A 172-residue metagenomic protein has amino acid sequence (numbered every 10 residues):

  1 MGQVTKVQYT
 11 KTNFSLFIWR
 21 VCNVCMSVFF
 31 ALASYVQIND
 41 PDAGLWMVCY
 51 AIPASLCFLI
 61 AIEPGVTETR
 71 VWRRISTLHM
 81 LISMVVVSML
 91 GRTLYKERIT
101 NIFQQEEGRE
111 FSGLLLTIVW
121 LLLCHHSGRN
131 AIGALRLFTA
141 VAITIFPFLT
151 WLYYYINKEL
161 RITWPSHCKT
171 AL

Functional and structural regions predicted by a protein language model:
G2-L172: Domain-scale activation on soluble regions of proteins
